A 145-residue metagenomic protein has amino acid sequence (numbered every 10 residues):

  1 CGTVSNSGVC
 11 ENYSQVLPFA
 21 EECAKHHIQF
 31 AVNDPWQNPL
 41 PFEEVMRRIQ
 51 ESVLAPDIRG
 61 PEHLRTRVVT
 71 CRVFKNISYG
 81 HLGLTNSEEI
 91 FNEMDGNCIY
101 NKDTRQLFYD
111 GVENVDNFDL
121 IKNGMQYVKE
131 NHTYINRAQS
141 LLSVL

Functional and structural regions predicted by a protein language model:
C1-G96, I135: Nucleotide-sugar donor-binding catalytic core of glycosyltransferases
W36, R67, C98-Y100, V112-V115 (+1 more regions): Short N-terminal micro-motifs specific to bacterial/archaeal maturation and metal-cluster initiation sites
L40, K102-D103, V115, H132: Short coil/turn linker and secondary-structure boundary residues
R72, E93-M94, Y100, G124 (+2 more regions): Flexible domain-boundary/linker segments
F91-G111: Change "using UDP/GDP/dTDP sugars" to "using nucleotide sugars
Y109-L145: A charged, aromatic-enriched C-terminal amphipathic alpha-helix characteristic of glycosyltransferases across folds
